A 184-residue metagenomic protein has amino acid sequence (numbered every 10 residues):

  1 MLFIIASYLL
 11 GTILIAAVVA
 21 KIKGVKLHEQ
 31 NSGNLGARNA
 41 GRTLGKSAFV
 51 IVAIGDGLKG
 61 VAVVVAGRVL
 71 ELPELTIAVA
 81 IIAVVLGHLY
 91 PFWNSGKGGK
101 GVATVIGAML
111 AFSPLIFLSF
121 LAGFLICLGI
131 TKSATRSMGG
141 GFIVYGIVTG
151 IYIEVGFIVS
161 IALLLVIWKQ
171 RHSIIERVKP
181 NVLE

Functional and structural regions predicted by a protein language model:
F3, S7-Y8, T12, A16 (+11 more regions): Alpha-helical transmembrane segments in multi-pass membrane proteins
A16-K21, G87-G96, L125-T131, Q170-R177: C-terminal ends of transmembrane helices
V18-F49, G98, S173-E184: Cytosolic, membrane-interface loops and tails of multi-pass inner-membrane proteins
K26-N34, W93-T104, S133-V144: Short, non-helical or kinked segments that cap or interrupt transmembrane helices
G41-L44, G67-L70, G87, V102-K132 (+1 more regions): Interfacial segments of multi-pass membrane proteins
R42-R68, N94: Multi-pass membrane catalytic core of lipid/isoprenoid biosynthesis enzymes
L118, A134-F142, I151-L165: Loop-to-transmembrane alpha-helix initiation sites
E154-E184: C-terminal membrane-associated helical module and adjoining short loops/tails
